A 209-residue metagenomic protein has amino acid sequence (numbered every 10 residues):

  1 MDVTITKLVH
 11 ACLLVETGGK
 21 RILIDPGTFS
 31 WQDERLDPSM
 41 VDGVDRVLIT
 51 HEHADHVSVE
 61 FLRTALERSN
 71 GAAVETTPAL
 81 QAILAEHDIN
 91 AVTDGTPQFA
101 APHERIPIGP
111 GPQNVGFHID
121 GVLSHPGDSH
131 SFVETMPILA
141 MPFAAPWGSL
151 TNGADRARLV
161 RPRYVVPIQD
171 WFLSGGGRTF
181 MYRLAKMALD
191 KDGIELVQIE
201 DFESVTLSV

Functional and structural regions predicted by a protein language model:
V9-A11, T76-I83, P126-S131: Short, polar loop motifs at secondary-structure junctions
C12-E16, L23, G95-R156: Catalytic core of the metallo-beta-lactamase
C12-I49, V59-T64, R105-I108, S129-F132 (+1 more regions): Pre-active-site segment of Zn-dependent metallo-hydrolases
K20, R68-A73, V160-Y164, K191-I194: A short helix->loop->beta-strand "cap" motif at the edges of active sites that frequently abuts
L23-G27, V44-D55, E75-P78, S124-D128 (+3 more regions): Active-site neighborhood of phospho(di)ester-bond hydrolases with catalytic His/Asp-centered motifs
F29-Q32, H53-V57, Q81-L84, S131-E134 (+3 more regions): Active-site environment of divalent metal-dependent phosphoester hydrolases
R35-G95: Active-site HxH/HxHxD metal-binding segment of metal-dependent hydrolases
A85-T96, H103, A154, Y164-V209: Binuclear metal-ion centers of metallo-dependent hydrolases, dominated by the metallo-beta-lactamase
